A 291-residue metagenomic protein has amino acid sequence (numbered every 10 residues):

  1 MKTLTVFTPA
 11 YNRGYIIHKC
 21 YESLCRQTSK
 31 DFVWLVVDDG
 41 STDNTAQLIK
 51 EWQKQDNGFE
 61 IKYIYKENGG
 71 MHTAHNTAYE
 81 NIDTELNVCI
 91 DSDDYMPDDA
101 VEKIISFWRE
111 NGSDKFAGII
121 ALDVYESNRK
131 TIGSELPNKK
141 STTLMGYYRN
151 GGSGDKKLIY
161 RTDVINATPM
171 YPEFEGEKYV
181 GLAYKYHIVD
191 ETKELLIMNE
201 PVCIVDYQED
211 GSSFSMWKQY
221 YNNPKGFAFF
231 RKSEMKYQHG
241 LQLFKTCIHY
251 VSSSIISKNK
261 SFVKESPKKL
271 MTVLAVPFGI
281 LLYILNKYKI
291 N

Functional and structural regions predicted by a protein language model:
R13-R26: Short, well-formed alpha-helical segments that are part of the catalytic scaffolds of diverse glycosyltransferases
S23, D38-L48, N68: A conserved acidic beta->alpha catalytic loop
F32-G40, K62-E67, D91-S92: Short beta-strand/loop segment that forms part of the nucleotide-sugar
K66-I82: Glycine-rich, basic loop-to-helix element that forms the pyrophosphate-binding segment of sugar-nucleotide handling
N87: Short aromatic/hydrophobic "clamp" motif used to bind/position activated sugar donors
D99-I132: Conserved donor NDP-sugar-binding/catalytic core segment of glycosyltransferases
K130-F214: Conserved nucleotide-sugar donor-binding catalytic segment
V202-V205, S215-L241: Catalytic core of nucleotide-sugar-dependent glycosyltransferases
